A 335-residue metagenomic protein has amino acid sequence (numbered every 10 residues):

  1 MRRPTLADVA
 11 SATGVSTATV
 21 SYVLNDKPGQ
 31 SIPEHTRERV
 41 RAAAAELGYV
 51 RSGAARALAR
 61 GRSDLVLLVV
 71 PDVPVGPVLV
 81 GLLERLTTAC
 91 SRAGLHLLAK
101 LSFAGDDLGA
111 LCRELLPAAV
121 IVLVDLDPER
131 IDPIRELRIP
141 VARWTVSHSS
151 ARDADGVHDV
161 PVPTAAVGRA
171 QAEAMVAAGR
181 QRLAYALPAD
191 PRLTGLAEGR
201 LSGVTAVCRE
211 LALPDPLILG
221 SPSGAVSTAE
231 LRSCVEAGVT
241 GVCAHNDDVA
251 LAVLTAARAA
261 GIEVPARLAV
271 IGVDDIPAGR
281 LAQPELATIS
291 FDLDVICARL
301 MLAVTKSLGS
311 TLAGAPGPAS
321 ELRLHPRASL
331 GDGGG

Functional and structural regions predicted by a protein language model:
M1, L65-E173, A237, D248: Alpha-helical recognition/docking segments in bacterial nutrient-uptake and carbohydrate-utilization systems
M1-S63: N-terminal helix-turn-helix DNA-binding module of bacterial transcription factors
T17-Y22, L58-V73, R182-D190: Short beta-strand segments enriched in small/hydrophobic residues
C90-L101, Y185, L201, T205-G224: Short beta-strand elements in bilobed, periplasmic/extracellular small-molecule ligand-binding domains
L116-V124, A184-L187, I218-L219, A237-V249 (+1 more regions): Periplasmic-binding protein-like
V157-A186, G224-R232, F291-T311: Hydrophobic alpha-helical segments within soluble ligand-binding/sensing domains
R169-L211, P316-L330: An alpha-beta-alpha
T228-A229, S233-G335: Flexible loop/turn connectors
